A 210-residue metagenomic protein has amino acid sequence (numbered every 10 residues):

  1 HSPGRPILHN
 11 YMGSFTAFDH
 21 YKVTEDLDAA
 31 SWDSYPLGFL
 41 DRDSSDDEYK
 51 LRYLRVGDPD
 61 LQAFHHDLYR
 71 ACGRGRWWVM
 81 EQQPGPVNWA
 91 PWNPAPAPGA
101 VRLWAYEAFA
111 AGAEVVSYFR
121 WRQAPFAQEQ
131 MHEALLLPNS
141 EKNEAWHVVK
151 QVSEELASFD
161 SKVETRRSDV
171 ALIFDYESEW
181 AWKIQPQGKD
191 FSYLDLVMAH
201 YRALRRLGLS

Functional and structural regions predicted by a protein language model:
H1-L27, L194, R206-G208: Active-site neighborhood of glycoside hydrolase catalytic domains
G4, Y35-G38, D47-S210: Carbohydrate-binding surfaces of carbohydrate-active enzymes
H9-N10, W32, M80: Short glycine/serine/threonine-enriched helix-capping/active-site loop that flanks the nucleotide-sugar donor pocket
H20-V23, S45, V149: Generic low-polarity alpha-helical segments
E25-A30, G112: Glycine-enriched alpha-helix->loop->beta-strand junction motifs that scaffold or abut catalytic
D41: Active-site-adjacent loop/helix micro-motif of nuclease/hydrolase catalytic cores
